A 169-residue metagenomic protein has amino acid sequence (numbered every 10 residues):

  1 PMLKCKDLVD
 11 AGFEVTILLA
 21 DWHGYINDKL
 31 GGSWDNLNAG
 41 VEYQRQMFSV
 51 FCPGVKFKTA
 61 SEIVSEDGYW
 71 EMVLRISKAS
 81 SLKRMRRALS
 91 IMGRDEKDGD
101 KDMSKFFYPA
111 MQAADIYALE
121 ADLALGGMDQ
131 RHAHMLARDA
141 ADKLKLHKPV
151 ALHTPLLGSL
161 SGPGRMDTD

Functional and structural regions predicted by a protein language model:
P1-P155, G164: NTP-dependent nucleotidyl-transfer catalytic core
P163-D169: Active-site loop ensemble at the mouth of alpha/beta enzyme cores that anchors a bound cofactor
